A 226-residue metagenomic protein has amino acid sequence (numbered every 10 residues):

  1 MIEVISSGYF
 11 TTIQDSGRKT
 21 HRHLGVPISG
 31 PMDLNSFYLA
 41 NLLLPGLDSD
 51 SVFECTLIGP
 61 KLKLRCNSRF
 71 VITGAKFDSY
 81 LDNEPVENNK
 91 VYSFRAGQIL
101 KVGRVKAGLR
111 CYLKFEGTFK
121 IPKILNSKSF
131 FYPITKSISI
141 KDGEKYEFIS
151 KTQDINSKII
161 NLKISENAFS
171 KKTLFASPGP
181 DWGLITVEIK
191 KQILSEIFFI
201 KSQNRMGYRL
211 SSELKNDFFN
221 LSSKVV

Functional and structural regions predicted by a protein language model:
M1-V226: Conserved "landmark" site that anchors the functional core of diverse proteins
